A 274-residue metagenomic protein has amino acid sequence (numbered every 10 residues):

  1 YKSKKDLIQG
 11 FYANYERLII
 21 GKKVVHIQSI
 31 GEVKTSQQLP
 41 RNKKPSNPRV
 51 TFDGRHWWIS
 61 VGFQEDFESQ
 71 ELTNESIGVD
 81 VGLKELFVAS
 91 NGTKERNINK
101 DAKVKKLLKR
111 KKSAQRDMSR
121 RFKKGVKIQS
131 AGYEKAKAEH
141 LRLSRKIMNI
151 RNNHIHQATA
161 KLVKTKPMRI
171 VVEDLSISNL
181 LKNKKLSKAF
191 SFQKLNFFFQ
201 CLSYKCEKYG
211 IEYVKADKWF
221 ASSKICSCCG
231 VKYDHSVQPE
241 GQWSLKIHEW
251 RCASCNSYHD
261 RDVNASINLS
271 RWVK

Functional and structural regions predicted by a protein language model:
Y1-K274: Nucleic-acid substrate recognition interfaces
